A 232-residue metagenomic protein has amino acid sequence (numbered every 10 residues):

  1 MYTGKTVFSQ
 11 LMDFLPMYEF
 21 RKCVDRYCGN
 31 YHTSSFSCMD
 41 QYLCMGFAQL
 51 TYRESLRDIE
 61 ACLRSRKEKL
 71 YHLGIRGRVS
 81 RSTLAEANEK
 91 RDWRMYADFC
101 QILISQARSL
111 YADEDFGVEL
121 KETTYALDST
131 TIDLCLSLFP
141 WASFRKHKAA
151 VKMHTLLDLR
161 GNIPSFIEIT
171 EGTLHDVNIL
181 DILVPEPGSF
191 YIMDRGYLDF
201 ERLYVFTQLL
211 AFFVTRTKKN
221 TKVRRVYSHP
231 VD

Functional and structural regions predicted by a protein language model:
M1-D232: Conserved, well-structured functional cores that handle cations and Mg-NTP chemistry
